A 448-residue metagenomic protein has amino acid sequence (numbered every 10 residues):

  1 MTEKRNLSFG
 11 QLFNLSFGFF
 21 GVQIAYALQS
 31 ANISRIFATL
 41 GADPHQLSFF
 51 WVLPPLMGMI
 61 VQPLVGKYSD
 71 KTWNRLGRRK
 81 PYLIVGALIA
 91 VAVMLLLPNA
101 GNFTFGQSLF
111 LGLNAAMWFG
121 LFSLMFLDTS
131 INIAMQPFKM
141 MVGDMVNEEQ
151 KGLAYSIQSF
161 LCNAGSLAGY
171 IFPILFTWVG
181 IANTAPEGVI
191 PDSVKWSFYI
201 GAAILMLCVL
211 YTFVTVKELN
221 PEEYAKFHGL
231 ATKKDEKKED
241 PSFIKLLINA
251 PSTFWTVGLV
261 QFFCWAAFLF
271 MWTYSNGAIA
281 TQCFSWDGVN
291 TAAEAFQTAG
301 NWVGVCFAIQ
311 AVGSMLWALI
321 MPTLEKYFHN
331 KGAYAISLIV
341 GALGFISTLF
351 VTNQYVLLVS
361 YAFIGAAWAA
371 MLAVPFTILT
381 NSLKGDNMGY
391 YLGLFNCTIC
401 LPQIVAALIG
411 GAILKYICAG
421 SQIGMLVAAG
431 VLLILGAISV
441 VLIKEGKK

Functional and structural regions predicted by a protein language model:
M1-G10, G106-Q107, L111-S123, I133-A134 (+3 more regions): Intracellular loop-helix junctions on the cytosolic face of multi-pass helical membrane proteins
T2-M57, T256, V260, C264-V289: Helix-loop boundary and gating motifs at the non-cytosolic
P44-H45, E148-Q158, G300, L383-F395: Loop-to-transmembrane helix entry/capping segments in MFS-fold secondary transporters and related SLC/MFSD carriers
I60-L76, L316-H329, L414: Helix-to-loop junctions at the C-terminal end of transmembrane segments in multipass secondary transporters
I84-L113, V340-T352: C-terminal ends and interior cores of transmembrane alpha-helices in multi-pass membrane transporters/permeases
I133-V146, A370-K384: Intracellular juxtamembrane helix-capping segments at the cytosolic ends of symmetry-related transmembrane helices
E325-P375: C-terminal transmembrane helical hairpin of 12-TM major facilitator-type secondary transporters
D386-Y416: A late C-terminal transmembrane helix in Major Facilitator Superfamily
